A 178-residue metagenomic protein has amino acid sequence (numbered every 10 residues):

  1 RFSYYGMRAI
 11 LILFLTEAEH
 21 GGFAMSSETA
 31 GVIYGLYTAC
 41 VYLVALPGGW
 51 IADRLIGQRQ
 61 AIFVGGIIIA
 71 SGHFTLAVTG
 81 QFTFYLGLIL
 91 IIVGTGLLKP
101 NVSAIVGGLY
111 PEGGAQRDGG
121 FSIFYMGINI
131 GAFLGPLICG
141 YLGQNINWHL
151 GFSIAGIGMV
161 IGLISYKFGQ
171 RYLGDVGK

Functional and structural regions predicted by a protein language model:
F2, G72, T83-L98: Hydrophobic core of transmembrane alpha-helices in multi-pass small-molecule transporters, especially MFS/SLC-type
A9, P47, I130-N145: A gly/Pro-rich, aromatic-decorated transmembrane alpha-helix motif that marks the paired, flexible gating helices
A9-T29: Short amphipathic helix-loop junctions that connect adjacent transmembrane helices in Major Facilitator Superfamily/SLC
G31-A52, K99, F133: Central cavity-lining transmembrane alpha-helices of secondary-active solute carriers, predominantly the Major
R54-G66, G113-G114: Cytoplasmic membrane-interface "Motif A"-like loop-to-helix N-cap segments of 12-TM Major Facilitator Superfamily
V64-Y85: C-terminal ends and interior cores of transmembrane alpha-helices in multi-pass membrane transporters/permeases
L97-E112: Intracellular juxtamembrane helix-capping segments at the cytosolic ends of symmetry-related transmembrane helices
E112, G140-K178: Intracellular loop-helix junctions on the cytosolic face of multi-pass helical membrane proteins
